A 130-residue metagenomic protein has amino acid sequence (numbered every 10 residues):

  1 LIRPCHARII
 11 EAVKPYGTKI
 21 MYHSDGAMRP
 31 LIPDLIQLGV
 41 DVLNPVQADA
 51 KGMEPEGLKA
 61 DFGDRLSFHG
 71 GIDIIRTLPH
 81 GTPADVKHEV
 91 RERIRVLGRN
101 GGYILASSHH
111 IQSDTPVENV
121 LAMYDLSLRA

Functional and structural regions predicted by a protein language model:
L1-A130: Active-site loop segments of alpha/beta catalytic cores
